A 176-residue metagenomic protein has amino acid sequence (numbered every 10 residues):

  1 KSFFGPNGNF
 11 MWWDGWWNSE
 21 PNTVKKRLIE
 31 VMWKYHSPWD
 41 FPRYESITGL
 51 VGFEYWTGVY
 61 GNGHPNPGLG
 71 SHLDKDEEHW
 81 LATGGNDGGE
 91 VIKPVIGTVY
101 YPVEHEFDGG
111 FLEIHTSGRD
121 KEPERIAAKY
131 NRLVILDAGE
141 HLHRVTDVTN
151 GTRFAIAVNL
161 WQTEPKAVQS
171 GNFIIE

Functional and structural regions predicted by a protein language model:
K1-L133, E140-E176: Fe(II)/2-oxoglutarate oxygenase catalytic core
